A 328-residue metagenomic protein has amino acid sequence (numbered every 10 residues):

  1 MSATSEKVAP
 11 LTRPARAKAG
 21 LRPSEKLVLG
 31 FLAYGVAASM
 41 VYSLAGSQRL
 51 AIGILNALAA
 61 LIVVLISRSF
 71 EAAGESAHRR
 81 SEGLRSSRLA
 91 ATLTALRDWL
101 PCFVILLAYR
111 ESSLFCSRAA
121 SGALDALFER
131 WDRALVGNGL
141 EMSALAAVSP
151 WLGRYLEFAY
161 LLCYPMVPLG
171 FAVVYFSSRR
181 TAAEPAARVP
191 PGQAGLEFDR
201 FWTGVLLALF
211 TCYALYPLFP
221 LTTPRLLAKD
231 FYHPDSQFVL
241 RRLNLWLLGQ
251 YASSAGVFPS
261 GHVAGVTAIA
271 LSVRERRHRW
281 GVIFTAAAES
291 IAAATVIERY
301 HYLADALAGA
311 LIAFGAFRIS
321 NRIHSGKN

Functional and structural regions predicted by a protein language model:
A3-S5, P10-A59, H78, E82-L84 (+2 more regions): N-terminal transmembrane-helix/juxtamembrane module of multi-pass inner/ER membrane proteins
L32-V41, L107, L209-P217, A288-I297: Aromatic-anchored segments of alpha-helical transmembrane domains
V63-H78, A172-A182, V273-R276, R318-I323: Structural signal for the C-terminal ends of transmembrane alpha-helices and the immediately following loop
A95-W99, P168-F219, L227, F284: Interfacial segments of alpha-helical transmembrane regions
R110-A126, L207-P234: Transmembrane alpha-helix/helix-exit interface in multi-pass inner-membrane proteins
L169-F176, V263-G281, L311-S320: Membrane-interfacial alpha-helical segments at the cytosolic side of multi-pass membrane proteins
A214-H278: Membrane-interfacial catalytic/cofactor-binding modules of polytopic membrane enzymes
T223-L227, V257, S290-G315: Interfacial helix-loop-helix junctions of multi-pass membrane proteins
